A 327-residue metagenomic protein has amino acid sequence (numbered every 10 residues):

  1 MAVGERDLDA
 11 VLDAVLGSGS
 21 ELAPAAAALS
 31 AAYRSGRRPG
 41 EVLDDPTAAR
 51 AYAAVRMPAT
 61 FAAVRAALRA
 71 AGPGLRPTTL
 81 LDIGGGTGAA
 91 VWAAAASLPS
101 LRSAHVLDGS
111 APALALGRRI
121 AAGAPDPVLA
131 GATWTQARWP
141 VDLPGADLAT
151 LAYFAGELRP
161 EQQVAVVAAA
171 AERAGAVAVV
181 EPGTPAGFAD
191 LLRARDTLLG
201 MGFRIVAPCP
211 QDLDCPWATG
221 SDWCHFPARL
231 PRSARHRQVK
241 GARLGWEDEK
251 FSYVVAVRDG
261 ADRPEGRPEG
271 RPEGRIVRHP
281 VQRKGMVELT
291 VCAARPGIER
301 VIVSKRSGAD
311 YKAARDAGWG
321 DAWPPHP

Functional and structural regions predicted by a protein language model:
M1-P39: N-terminal auxiliary segments of SAM/dcSAM-dependent transferases
G40-A67: Class I SAM-dependent methyltransferase Rossmann-like catalytic core, especially the SAM/SAH-binding loop
R76-G86: Conserved class I S-adenosyl-L-methionine
T87-S100: Conserved SAM-binding loop of SAM-dependent methyltransferases across substrates and taxa, primarily the Class I
S110: Conserved SAM/SAH-binding beta-strand->alpha-helix loop
D147-E161: A short SAM/SAH-binding and catalytic strip from SAM-dependent methyltransferases
Q163-A178: A short glycine-rich, Lys/Arg-flanked "PGG" loop and its adjoining helix->strand segment in the class I
Q238-P327: C-terminal lobe and adjacent flexible extensions of AdoMet/dcAdoMet transferase-like proteins
